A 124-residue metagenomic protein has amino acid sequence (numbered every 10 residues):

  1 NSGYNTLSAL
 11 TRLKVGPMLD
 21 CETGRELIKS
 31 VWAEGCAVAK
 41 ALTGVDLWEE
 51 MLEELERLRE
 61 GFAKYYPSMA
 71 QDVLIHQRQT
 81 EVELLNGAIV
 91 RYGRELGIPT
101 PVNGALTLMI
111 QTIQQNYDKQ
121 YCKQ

Functional and structural regions predicted by a protein language model:
A9-R25: Conserved FAD/dinucleotide-binding core of flavoprotein oxidoreductases
P17, R25-Q124: NAD(P)-dependent Rossmann-like dehydrogenase/reductase catalytic/cofactor-binding core
